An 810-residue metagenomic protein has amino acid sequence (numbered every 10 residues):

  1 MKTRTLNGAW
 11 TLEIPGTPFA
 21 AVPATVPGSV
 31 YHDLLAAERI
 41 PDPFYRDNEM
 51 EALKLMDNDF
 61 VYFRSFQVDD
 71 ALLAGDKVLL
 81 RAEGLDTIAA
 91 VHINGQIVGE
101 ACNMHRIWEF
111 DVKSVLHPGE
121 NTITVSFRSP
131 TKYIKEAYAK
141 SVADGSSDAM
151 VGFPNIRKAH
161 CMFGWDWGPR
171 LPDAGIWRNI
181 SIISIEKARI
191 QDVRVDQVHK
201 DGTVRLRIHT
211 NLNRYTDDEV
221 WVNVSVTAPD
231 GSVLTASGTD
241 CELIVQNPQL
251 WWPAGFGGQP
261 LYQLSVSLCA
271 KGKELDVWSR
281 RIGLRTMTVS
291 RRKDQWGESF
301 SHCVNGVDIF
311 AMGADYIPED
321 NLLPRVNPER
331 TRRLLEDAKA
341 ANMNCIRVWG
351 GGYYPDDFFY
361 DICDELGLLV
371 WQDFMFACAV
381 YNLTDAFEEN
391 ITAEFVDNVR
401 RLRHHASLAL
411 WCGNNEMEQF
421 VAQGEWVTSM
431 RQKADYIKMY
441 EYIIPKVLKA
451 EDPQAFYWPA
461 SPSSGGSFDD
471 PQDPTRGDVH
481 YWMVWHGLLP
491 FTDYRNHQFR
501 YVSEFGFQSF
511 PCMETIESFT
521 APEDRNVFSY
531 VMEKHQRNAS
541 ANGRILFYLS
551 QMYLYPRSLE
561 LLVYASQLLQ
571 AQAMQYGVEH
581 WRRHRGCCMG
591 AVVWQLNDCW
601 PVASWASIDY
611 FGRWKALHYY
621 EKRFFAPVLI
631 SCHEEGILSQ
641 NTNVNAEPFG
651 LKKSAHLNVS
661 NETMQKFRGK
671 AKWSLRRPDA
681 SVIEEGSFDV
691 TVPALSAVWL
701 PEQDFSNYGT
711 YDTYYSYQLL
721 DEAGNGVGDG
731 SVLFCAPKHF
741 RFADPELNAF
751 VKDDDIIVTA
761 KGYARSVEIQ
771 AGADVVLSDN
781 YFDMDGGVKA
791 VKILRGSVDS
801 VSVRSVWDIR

Functional and structural regions predicted by a protein language model:
M1-C345, T475, R583-H584, R613 (+1 more regions): Secreted/periplasmic carbohydrate-active enzymes, especially glycoside hydrolases
I14-P15, P172-G175, W411, K446-K449 (+3 more regions): Substrate-binding clefts and catalytic carboxylate motifs of secreted carbohydrate-active enzymes
T87-A89, K132-I134, S290, P318-N321 (+10 more regions): Flexible loop/turn segments at secondary-structure boundaries
H105-R106, S126, H160, R170 (+4 more regions): Active-site mouth of glycoside hydrolases
R128, I185, G351, E416 (+3 more regions): Flexible loop residues that form catalytic and substrate-binding hotspots at small-molecule/glycan-binding clefts
Q249, N342-I346, Y555-V563: Glycine- and acidic
